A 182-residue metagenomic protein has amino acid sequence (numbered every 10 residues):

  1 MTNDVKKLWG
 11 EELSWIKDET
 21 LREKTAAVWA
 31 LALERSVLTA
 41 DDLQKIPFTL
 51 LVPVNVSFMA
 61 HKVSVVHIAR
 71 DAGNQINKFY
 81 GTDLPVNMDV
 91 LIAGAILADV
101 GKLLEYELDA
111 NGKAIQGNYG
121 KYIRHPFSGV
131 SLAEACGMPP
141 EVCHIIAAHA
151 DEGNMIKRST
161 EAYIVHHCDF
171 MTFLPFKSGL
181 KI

Functional and structural regions predicted by a protein language model:
M1-A114: Acidic/His-rich, divalent-metal-binding segments that scaffold phosphate/diphosphate chemistry
F48-V52, A60, H67, G81-I182: Divalent metal-dependent catalytic cores for phosphoryl transfer on phosphate-bearing substrates
